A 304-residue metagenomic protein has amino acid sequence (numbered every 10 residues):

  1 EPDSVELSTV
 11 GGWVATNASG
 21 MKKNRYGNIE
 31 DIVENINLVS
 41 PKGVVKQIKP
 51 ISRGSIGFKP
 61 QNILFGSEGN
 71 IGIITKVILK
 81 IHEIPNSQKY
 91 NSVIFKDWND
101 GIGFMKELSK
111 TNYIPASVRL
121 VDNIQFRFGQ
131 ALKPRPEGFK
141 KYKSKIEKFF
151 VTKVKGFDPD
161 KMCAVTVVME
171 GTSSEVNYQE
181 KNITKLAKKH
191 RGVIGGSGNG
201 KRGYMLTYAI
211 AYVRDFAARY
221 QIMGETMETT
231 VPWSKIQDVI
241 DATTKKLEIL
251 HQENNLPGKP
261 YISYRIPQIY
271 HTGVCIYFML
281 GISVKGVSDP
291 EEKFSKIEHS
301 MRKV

Functional and structural regions predicted by a protein language model:
E1-V121: FAD-binding subdomain of flavoenzyme oxidoreductases
N35, S300-M301: Generic recognition of well-ordered alpha-helical segments
N70-V77, K148-K153, M301-V304: Structured alpha-helical segments in the cores of large, soluble enzyme domains
K106-S300: C-terminal substrate-recognition/cap domain of FAD-linked oxidoreductases
